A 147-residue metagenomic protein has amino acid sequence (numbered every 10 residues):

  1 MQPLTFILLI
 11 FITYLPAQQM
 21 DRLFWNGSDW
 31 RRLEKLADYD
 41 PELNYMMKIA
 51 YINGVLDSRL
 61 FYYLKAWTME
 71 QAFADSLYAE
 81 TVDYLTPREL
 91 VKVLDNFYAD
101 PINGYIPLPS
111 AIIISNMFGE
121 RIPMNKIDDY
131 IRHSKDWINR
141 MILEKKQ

Functional and structural regions predicted by a protein language model:
M1-Q2, D57: Residue-level signal for functionally critical sites in structured catalytic/ligand-binding pockets
Q2, A50, E80-T81: Aromatic-enriched hydrophobic runs in primary sequence
P3-Y14: Sec-dependent N-terminal signal peptides
Q18-Q71: N-terminal secretory signal peptides
M20-S28, F61-Q147: Compact alpha-helical subdomains of small soluble proteins
